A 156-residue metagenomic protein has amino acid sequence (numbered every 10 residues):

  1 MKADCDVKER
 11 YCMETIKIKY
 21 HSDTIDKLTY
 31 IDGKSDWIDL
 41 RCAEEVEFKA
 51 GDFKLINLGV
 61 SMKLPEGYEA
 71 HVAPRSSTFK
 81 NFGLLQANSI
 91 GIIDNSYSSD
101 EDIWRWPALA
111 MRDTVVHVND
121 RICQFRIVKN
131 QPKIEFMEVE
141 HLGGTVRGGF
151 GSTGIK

Functional and structural regions predicted by a protein language model:
M1-K156: DUTPase catalytic domain/fold
